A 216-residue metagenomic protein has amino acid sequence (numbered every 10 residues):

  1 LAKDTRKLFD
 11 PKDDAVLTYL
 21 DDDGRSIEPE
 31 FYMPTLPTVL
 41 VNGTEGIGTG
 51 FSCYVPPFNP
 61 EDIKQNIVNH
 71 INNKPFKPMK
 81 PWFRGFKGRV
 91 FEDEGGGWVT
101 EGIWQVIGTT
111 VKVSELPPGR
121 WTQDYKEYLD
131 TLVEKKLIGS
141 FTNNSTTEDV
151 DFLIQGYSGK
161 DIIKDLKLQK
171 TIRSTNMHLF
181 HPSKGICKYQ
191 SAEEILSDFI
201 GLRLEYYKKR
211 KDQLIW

Functional and structural regions predicted by a protein language model:
L1-D4, I47-T100: Conserved glycine-bearing catalytic or ligand-binding loops at nucleotide- and phosphate-handling centers of large
L1-I27, V113-L137: A short, contiguous, amphipathic alpha-helix enriched in charged residues
K3-L8, V39, Y54, I63-H70 (+5 more regions): Generic, well-ordered alpha-helical scaffold segments in large soluble proteins
T5, P37-N42, G97-V106: Short beta-strand elements
K12-V39, F76-W98: Active-site-proximal segment of RNA-dependent polymerases
T18, D22-P56, E61, Q65-V68 (+3 more regions): Long insertion/accessory domains within large nucleic-acid-processing enzymes
N73-W216: Charged, surface-exposed alpha-helical interface/stalk elements
